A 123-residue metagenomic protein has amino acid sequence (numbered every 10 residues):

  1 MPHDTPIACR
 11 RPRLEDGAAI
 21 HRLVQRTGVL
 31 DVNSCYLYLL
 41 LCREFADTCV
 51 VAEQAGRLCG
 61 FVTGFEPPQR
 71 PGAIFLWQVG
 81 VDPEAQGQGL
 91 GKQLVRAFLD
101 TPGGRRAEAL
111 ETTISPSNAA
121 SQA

Functional and structural regions predicted by a protein language model:
M1-E15: Conserved N-terminal entry element of GNAT/NAT acetyltransferase domains
R10, I114-S115: Active-site-adjacent beta-strand anchor residues
R11-W77, D82-E84, V95-R96, T101: Acetyl-CoA-dependent GNAT
F61, S115-P116: Short amphipathic helical patch at the helix-1/turn junction of helix-turn-helix
D82-E84, Q88, P116-N118: Active-site acidic-Proline motif in GNAT/NAT acetyltransferases
K92, P116-A123: Conserved active-site alpha-helix within GNAT-family acetyltransferase domains
P102-I114: Conserved GNAT acetyl-CoA-binding A-motif
